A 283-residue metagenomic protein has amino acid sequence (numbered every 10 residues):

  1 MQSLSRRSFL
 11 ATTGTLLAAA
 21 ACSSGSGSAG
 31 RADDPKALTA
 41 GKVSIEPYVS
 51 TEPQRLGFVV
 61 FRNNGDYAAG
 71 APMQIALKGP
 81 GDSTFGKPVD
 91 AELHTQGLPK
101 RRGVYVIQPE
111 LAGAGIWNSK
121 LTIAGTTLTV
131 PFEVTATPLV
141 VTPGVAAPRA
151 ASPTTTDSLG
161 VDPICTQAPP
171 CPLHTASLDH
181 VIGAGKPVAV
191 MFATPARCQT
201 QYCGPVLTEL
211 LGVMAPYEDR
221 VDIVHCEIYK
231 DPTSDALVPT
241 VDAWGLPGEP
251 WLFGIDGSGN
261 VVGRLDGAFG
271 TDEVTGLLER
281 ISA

Functional and structural regions predicted by a protein language model:
Q2, S8-S24: N-terminal export signals
G30-V161: Contiguous segments within soluble domain cores/interaction surfaces
G183-R197: Short active-site neighborhood of thiol/selenol oxidoreductases, capturing the structured segment around
G185-A189, D219-D222, G257: Loop/turn elements at helix/coil->beta-strand transitions in domains of secreted/extracellular proteins
Q201-A215: Typically the conserved alpha-helix immediately C-terminal to a functionally engaged Cys/Sec in thioredoxin-like
I228-G248: Thioredoxin-like thiol-disulfide oxidoreductase module
P250-V262: A short, hydrophobic beta-strand/beta-hairpin element that forms part of a small beta-sheet core
V261-S282: Non-catalytic, surface beta->alpha helical segment in thiol-disulfide oxidoreductase systems
